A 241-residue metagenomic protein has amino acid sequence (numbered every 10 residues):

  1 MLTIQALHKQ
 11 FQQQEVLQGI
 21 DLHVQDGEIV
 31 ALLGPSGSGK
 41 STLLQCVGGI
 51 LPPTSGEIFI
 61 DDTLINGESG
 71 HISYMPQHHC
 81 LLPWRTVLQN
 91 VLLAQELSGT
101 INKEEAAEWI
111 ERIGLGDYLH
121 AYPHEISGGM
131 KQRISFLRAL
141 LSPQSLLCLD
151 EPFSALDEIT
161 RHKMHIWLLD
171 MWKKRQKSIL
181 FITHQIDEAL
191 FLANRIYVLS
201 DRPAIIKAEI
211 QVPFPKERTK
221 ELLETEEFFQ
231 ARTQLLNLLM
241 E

Functional and structural regions predicted by a protein language model:
L2, L17-G19: Conserved structural motif at the start of ABC-family nucleotide-binding domains
L33-P35: The feature captures the beta-strand-to-loop junction immediately N-terminal to the Walker
G48: Helix-to-loop junction immediately C-terminal to a conserved catalytic motif
T100-Y118, D170: Conserved ABC ATPase "signature" region
Y122-I126, M130: Conserved ABC ATPase signature
F136: Hydrophobic anchor residue at the start of the ABC signature
L141-S145: A short, proline-enriched helix->beta-strand linker immediately N-terminal to the Walker B motif in ABC-type P-loop
